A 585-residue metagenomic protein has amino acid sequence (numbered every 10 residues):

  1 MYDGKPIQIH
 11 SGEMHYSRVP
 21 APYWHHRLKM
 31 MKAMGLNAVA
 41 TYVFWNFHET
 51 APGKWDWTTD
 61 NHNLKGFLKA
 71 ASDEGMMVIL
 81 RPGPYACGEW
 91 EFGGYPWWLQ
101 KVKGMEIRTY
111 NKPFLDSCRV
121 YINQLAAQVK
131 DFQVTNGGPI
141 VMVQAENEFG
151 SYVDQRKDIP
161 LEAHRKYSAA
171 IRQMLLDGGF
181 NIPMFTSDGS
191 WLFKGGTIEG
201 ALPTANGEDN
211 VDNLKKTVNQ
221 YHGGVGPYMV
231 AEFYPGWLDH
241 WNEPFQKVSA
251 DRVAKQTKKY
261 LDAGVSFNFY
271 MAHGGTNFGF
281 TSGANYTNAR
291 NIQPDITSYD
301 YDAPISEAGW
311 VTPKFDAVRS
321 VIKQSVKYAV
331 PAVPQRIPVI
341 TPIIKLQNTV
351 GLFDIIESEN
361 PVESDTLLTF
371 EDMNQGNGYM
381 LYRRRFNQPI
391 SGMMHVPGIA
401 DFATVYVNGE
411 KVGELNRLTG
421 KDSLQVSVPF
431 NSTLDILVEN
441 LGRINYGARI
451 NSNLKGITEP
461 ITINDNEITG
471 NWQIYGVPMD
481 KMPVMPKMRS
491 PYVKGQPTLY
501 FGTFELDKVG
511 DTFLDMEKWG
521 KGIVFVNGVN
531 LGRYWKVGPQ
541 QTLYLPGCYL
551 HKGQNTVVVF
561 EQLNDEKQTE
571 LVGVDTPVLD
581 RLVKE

Functional and structural regions predicted by a protein language model:
M1-A38, K69, V509: N-terminal carbohydrate-binding accessory modules
K5, Y42, F47-W55, D60 (+2 more regions): Aromatic- and acidic-residue-enriched carbohydrate-binding clefts of CAZyme catalytic domains
I7, V412-G413, L531-G532: Short hydrophobic beta-strand segments in globular cytosolic domains
W24-E91, R172-D177: Aromatic-lined substrate-binding rim segments of carbohydrate-active enzymes
L80, P84-S117, L125-N268: Substrate-binding/catalytic cleft of secreted carbohydrate-active enzymes, primarily glycoside hydrolases
L115-V129, N136-Q144, G150-S151, Q155 (+8 more regions): Carbohydrate-binding surfaces of carbohydrate-active enzymes
G376-R385, G495-D507, Q541-L543: Short beta-strands within extracellular/lumenal beta-sheet-rich domains
S391-Y406, L434, F504-N527, Y534-W535 (+1 more regions): Aromatic-lined ligand-binding clefts that engage carbohydrates, nucleic acids, or primary amines
